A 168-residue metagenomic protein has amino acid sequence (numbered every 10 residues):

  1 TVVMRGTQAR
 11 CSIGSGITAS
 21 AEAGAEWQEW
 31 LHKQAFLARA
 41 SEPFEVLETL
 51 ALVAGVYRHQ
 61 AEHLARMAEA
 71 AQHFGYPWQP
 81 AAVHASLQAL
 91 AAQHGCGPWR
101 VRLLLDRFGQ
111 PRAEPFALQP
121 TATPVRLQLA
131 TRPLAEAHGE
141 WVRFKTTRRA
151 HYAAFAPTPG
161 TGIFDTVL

Functional and structural regions predicted by a protein language model:
T1-R5: Structural signature of FAD isoalloxazine-binding scaffolds in flavoprotein oxidoreductases
G6-I13, E22-L168: Helix-start/capping segments and mature chain N-termini
